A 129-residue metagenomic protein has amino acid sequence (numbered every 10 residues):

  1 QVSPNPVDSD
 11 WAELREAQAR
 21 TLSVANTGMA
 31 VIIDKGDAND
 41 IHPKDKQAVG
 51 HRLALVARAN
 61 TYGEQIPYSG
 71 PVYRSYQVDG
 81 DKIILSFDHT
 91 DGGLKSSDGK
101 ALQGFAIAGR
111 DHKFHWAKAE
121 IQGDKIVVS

Functional and structural regions predicted by a protein language model:
Q1-E16: Conserved active-site neighborhood of enzyme catalytic/cofactor-binding cores
P6, K44, A117-A119: Short, contiguous acidic/charged loop-to-helix segments that flank catalytic cores in large enzymes
V7-W11, G63-Q65, A106-I107: A short linear-motif detector with a strong N-terminal bias
W11-L14, Y68, I121-Q122: Mature catalytic domains of secreted/periplasmic carbohydrate-active enzymes
R15-Q103: Catalytic cores of secreted or luminal carbohydrate-active enzymes
H89-S129: C-terminal beta-sandwich/jelly-roll accessory domains of carbohydrate-active enzymes
